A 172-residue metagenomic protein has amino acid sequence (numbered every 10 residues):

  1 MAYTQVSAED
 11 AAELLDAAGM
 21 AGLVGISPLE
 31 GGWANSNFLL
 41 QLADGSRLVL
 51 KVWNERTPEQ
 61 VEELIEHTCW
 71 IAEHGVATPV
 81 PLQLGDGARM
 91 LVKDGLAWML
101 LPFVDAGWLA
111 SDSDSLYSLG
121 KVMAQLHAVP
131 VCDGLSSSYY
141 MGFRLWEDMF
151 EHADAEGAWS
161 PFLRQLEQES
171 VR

Functional and structural regions predicted by a protein language model:
M1-G22: Juxta-kinase regulatory segment immediately upstream of eukaryotic protein kinase catalytic domains
M1-Y3, P28-N35, K51-V52: Short acidic/polar alpha-helix capping motifs at helix-coil junctions
S7-A11, W33-S36, L64: Short N-terminal amphipathic alpha-helix/helix-capping patch enriched in small hydrophobics with frequent Ser/Thr
M20-Q41: ATP-binding glycine-rich phosphate-binding loop
P28, L84, Y139: Residue-level "edge-of-site" marker
W33, R89-M90, R144-L145: Short secondary-structure boundary/hinge segments and terminal tails
A43-S136: ATP-binding pocket architecture of kinase catalytic cores
A110-S170: A cross-family kinase active-site recognition segment
